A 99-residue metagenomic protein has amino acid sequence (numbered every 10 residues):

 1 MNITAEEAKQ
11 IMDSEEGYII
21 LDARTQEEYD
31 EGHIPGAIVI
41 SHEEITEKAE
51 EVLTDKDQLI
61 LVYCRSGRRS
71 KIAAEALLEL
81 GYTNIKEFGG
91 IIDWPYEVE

Functional and structural regions predicted by a protein language model:
M1-Y18, Q26-L59, R65-E99: Rhodanese-like catalytic fold shared by cysteine-dependent sulfurtransferases and DSP/PTP-type phosphatases
L21: Active-site flanking residues adjacent to catalytic metal/cofactor-binding acidic residues
